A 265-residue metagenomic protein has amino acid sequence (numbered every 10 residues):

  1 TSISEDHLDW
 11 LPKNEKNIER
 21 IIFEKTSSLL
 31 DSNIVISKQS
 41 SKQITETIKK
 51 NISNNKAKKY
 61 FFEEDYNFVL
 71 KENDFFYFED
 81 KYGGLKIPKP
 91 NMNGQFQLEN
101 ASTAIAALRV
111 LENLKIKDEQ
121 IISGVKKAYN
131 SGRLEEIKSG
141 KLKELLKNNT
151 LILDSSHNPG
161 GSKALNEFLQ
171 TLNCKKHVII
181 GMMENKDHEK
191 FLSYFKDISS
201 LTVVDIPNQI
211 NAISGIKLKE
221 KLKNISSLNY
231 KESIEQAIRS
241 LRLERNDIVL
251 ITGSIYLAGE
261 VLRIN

Functional and structural regions predicted by a protein language model:
T1-N14, T45-I87: Extended acidic/charged loop-beta regions that coordinate divalent cations and stabilize anionic phosphate/carboxylate
T1-Q39, Q43: Flexible active-site lid/hinge loop adjacent to a nucleotide/diphosphate and Mg2+-phosphate binding pocket
S2-D6, E64-Y66, I180-E184, D205-I210: Short, acidic/turn-prone active-site loops that include or flank metal/cofactor- and phosphate-binding residues
S4-D6, R20, K81-S200: Nucleotide phosphate-binding/pyrophosphate-handling subdomain across enzymes that bind or process nucleotide phosphates
S41-K58, K147-L153, P159, L192-I248: C-terminal helical cap/extension that packs against the catalytic core of soluble nucleotide-cofactor enzymes
S254: Active-site-proximal loop/hinge segments that shape catalytic or ion-binding/gating pockets
